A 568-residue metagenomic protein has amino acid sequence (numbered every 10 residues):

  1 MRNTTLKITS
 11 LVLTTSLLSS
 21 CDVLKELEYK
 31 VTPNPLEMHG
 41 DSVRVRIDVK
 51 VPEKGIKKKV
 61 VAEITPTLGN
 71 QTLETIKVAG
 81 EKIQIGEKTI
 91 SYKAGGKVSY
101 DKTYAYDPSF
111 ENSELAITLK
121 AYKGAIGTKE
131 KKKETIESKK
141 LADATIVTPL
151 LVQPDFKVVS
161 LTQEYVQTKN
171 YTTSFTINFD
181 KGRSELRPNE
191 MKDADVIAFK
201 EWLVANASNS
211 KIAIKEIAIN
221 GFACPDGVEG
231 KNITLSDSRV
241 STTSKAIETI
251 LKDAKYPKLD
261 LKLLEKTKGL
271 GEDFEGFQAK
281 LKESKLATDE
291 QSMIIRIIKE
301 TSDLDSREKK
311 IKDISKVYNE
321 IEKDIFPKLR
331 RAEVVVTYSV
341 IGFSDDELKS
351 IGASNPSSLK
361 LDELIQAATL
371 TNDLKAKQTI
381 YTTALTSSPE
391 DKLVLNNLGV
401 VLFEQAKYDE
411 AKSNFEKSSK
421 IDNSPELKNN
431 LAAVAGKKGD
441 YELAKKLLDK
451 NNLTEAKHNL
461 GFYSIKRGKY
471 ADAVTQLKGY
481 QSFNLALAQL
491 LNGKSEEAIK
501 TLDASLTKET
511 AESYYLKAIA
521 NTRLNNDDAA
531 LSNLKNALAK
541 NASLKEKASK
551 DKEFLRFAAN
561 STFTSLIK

Functional and structural regions predicted by a protein language model:
R2-T510, Y514, N521-K547, R556 (+1 more regions): N-terminal targeting segments with Sec-dependent signals, encompassing both cleavable signal peptides and non-cleavable
S549-K550, A559: Phosphate-coordinating loops and pocket residues in cytosolic domains that bind phosphorylated ligands
